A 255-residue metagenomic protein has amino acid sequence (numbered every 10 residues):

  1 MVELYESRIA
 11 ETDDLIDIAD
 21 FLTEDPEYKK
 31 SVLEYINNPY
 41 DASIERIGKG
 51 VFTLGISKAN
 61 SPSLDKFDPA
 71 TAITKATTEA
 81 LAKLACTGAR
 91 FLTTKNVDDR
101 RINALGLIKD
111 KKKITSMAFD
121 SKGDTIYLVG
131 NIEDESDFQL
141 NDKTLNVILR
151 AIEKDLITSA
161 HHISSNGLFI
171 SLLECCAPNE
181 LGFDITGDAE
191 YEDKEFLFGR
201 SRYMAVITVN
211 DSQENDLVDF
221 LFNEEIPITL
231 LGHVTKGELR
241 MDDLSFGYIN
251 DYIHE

Functional and structural regions predicted by a protein language model:
M1-E255: Glycine/proline-enriched, intrinsically flexible loops and inter-domain linkers
